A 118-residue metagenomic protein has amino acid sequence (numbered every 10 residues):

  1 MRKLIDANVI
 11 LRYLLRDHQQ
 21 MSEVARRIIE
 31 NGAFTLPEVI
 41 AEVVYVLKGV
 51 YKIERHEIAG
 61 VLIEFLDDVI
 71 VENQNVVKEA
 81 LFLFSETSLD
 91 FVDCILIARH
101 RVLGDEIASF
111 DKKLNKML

Functional and structural regions predicted by a protein language model:
M1, N31-A33, D68, V102-E106: Short active-site oxyanion
M1-T35, V50-G60: Short, well-structured N-terminal submotif of metal-dependent ribonuclease cores
V9-I10, V39, V76, I95-L96 (+1 more regions): Alpha-helix capping/helix-boundary segments
R12-L14, V46, M117-L118: Residues that scaffold the ATP/ADP-binding catalytic core of kinase and kinase-like folds
L36, V92, F110: Replace "coordinates the UDP/GDP/TDP-sugar" with "coordinates nucleotide-activated sugar donors
V39-A41, A59-E86: Acidic catalytic patch
D90-E106: Acidic, metal-associated active-site segment
L103-D105, K112-K116: C-terminal binding/interaction regions
